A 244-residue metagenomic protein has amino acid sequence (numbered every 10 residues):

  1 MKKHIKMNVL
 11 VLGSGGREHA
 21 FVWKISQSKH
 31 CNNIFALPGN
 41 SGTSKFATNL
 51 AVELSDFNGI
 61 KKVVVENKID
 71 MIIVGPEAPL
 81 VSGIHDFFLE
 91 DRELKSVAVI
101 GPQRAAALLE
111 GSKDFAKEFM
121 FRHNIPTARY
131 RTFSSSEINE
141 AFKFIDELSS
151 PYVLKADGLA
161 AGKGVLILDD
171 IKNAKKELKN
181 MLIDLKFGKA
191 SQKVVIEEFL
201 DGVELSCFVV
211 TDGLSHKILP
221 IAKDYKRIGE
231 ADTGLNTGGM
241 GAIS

Functional and structural regions predicted by a protein language model:
K2-P102: ATP-binding N-terminal substructure of ATP-dependent carboxylate-amine bond-forming enzymes
S44-F46, L108-D114, G229-A231: Short, charged, surface-exposed secondary-structure boundary motifs
N49-S55, R131-S136, L168: Short acidic-hydrophobic, aromatic-tinged amphipathic segments that line or gate anion-handling sites
V63, K143-F144, E177: CheY-like receiver
L94-G164: A conserved helix-loop-beta module that forms one wall/lid of the active-site cleft in ATP-utilizing catalytic domains
L168-S244: Internal nucleotide-binding/catalytic subdomain
